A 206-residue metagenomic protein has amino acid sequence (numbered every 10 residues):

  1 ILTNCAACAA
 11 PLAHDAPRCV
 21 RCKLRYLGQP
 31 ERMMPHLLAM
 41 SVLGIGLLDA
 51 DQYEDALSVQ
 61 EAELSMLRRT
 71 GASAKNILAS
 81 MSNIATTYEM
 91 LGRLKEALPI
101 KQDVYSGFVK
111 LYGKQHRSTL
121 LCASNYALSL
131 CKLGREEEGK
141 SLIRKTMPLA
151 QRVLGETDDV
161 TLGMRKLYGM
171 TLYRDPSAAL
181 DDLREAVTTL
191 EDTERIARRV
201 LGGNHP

Functional and structural regions predicted by a protein language model:
I1-P206: Intrinsic-disorder-linked linear interaction elements in eukaryotic regulatory proteins
